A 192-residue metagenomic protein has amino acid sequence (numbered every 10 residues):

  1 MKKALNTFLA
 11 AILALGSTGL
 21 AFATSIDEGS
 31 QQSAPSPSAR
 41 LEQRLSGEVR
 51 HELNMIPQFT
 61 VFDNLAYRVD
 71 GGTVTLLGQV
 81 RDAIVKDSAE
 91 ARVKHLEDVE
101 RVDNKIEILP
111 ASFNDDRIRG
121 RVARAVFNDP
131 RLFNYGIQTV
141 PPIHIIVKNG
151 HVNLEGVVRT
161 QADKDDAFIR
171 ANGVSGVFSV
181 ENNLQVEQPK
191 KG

Functional and structural regions predicted by a protein language model:
K2-G192: N-terminal targeting leaders
